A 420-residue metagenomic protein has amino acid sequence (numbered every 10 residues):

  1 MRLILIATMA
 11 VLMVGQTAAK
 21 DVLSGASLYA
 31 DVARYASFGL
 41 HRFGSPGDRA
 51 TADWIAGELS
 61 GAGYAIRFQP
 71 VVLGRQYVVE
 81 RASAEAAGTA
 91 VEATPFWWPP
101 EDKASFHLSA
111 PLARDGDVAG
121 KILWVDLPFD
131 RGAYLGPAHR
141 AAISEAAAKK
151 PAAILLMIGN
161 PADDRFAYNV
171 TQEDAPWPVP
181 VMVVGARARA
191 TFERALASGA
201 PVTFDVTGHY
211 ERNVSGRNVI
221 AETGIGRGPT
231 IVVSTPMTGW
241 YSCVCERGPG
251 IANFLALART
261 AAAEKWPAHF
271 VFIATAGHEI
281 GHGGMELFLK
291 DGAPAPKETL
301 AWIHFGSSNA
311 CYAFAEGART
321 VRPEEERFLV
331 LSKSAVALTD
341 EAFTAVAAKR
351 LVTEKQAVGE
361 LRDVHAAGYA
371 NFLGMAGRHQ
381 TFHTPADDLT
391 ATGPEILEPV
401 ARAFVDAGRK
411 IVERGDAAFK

Functional and structural regions predicted by a protein language model:
I4-M13: Bacterial N-terminal signal peptides
A18-V22, A36-R49, H107-A110, P128-I143 (+7 more regions): Second-shell loop/turn segments in exported
K20-P46, A62, Q69-V71, D164-D174 (+3 more regions): N-terminal capping segment at the start of a domain
G25, V32-G136: Noncatalytic luminal/extracellular "stalk/propeptide" segments of secretory-pathway proteins
L59, D130, A146-A147, I231-H282 (+1 more regions): Alpha-helical metal-binding/catalytic segments enriched in His/Glu/Asp
E85-D117, V170-C245, A256-A263, P267-F270: Soluble metallo-hydrolase cores and metallopeptidase-like ectodomains found primarily in the secretory/periplasmic
G226-G228, K265-W266, T275-A376: Metal-dependent peptidase/peptidase-like ectodomains
F270, Q380-K420: His/Asp/Glu-rich mid-to-C-terminal helical/loop segments that flank catalytic regions of hydrolases
